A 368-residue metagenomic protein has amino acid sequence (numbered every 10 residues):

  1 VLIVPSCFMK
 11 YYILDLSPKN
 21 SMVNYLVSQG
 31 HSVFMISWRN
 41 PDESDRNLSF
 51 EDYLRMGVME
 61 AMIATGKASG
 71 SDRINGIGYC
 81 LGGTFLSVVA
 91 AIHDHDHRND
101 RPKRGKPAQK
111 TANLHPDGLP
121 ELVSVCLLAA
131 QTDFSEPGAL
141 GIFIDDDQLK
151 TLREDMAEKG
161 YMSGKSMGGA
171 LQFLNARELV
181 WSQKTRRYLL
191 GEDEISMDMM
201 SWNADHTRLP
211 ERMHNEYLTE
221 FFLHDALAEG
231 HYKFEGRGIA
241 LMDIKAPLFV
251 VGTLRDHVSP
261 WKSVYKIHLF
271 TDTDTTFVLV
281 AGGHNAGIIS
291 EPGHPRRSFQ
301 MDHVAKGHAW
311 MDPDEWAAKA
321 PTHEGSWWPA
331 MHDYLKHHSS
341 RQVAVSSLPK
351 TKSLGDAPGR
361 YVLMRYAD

Functional and structural regions predicted by a protein language model:
V1-D42: Short, surface-exposed "cap/lid" segments of acyl-processing enzymes
N47-A68: Alpha/beta-hydrolase active-site loop
K67, S71, F85, V89-Y217 (+1 more regions): Alpha/beta-hydrolase-fold enzymes
G78-G82, L86: Gly/Ala-rich beta-loop-alpha elbow adjacent to hydrolase catalytic centers
L218, I267, D272-G307: Catalytic histidine neighborhood in serine/cysteine hydrolases with alpha/beta-hydrolase-type architecture
D243-L248, P260, F270-D274: Short, proline-enriched alpha-helix->beta-strand connector loops that line the catalytic pocket of alpha/beta-hydrolase
V250-G252, D256: Short beta-strand/loop motif that positions the catalytic acidic residue of the alpha/beta-hydrolase fold
H257-S263: Conserved alpha/beta-hydrolase "acid-adjacent" motif
